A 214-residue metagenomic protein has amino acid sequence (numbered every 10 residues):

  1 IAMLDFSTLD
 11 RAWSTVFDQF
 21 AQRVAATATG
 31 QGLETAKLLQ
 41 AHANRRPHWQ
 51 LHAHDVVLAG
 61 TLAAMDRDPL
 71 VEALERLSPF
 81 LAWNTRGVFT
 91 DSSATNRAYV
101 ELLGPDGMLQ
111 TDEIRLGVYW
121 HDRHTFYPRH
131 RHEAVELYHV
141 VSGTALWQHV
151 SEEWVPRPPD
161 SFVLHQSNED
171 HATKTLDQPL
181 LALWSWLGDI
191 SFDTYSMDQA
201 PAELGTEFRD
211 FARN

Functional and structural regions predicted by a protein language model:
A2, S7-D112, F208-N214: A short, N-terminal "cap"/entry segment at the start of jelly-roll beta-barrel domains of the cupin/DSBH fold
L9, W13, L176-N214: Double-stranded beta-helix
P105-G107, T125-F126, E169-H171: Short beta-turn/strand-loop junction motif enriched in small, turn-promoting residues
E113, L137, V150-D170: Short acidic-glycine-tyrosine-enriched beta hairpin
E113, V118-H124, R131-W147: Short, conserved beta-strand element in jelly-roll/cupin
H130-H132, H171-A172: Histidine-centered active-site/metal-ligand motif
